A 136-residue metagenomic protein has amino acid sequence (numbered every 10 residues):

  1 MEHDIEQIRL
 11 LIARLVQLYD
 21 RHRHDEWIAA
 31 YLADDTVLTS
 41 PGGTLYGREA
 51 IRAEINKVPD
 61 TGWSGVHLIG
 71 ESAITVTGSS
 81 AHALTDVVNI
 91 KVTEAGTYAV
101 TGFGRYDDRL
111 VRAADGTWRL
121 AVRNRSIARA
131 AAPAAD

Functional and structural regions predicted by a protein language model:
M1-A30: Short, low-complexity N-terminal intrinsically disordered segments enriched in polar/charged residues
L10, I69, R105: Short, conserved clusters of charged catalytic residues that mark active-site and nucleotide-handling motifs
H24-N89: A solvent-exposed, acidic/Ser-Thr-rich amphipathic alpha-helical stretch
H82, F103-A134: Short beta-strand edge/turn micro-motifs at domain boundaries
N89-K91, A128: Beta-strand elements of well-folded, non-transmembrane domains
Y98-V100: Replace "Gram-negative outer membrane beta-barrel proteins" with "bacterial and organellar outer membrane beta-barrel
